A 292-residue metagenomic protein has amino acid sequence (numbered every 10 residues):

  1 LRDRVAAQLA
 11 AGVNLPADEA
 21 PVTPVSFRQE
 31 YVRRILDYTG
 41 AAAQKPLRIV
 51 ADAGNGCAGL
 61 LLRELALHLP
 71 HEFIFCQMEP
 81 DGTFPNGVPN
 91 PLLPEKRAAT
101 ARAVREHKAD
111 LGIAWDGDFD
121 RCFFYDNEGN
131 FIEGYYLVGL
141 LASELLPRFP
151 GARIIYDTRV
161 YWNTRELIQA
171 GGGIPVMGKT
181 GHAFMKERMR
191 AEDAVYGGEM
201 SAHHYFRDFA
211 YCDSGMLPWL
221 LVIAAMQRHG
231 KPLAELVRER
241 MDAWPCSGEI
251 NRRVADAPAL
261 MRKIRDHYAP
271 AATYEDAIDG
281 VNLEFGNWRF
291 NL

Functional and structural regions predicted by a protein language model:
L1-H107: Gly/Ser/Thr-enriched, mixed-charge loops and adjacent short helices that form phosphate/oxyanion-binding elements
D3-A11, A42-K45, A99-G172: Replace "Mg2+/Mn2+-dependent" with "divalent metal-dependent
A51-G54, W115-G117, Y156, G198: Active-site flanking residues adjacent to catalytic metal/cofactor-binding acidic residues
L60-E64, P85-P89, C122-E128, T164-A170 (+1 more regions): Short acidic, glycine/serine/threonine-rich loops at helix termini
H68, N90-E95, F131-I132, G171-I174 (+1 more regions): Short, hinge-like loop/turn segments at secondary-structure boundaries
P70-Q77, F131-Y136, G172-T180: Short hydrophobic/aromatic-enriched beta-strand-loop microsegments
T83-V88, S143-L145, M185-R190: Short, charged, surface-exposed secondary-structure boundary motifs
L111, P147-L292: Phosphate-binding and adjacent anionic-ligand microenvironments
